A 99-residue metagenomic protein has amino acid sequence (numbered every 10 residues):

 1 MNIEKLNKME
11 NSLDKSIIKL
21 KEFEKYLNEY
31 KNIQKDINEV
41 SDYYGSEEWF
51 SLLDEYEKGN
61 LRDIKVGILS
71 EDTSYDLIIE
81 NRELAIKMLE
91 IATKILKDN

Functional and structural regions predicted by a protein language model:
K8-K25, E29-N99: Long, low-complexity or tandemly repetitive, helically biased scaffold regions used for multimeric assembly/adhesion
